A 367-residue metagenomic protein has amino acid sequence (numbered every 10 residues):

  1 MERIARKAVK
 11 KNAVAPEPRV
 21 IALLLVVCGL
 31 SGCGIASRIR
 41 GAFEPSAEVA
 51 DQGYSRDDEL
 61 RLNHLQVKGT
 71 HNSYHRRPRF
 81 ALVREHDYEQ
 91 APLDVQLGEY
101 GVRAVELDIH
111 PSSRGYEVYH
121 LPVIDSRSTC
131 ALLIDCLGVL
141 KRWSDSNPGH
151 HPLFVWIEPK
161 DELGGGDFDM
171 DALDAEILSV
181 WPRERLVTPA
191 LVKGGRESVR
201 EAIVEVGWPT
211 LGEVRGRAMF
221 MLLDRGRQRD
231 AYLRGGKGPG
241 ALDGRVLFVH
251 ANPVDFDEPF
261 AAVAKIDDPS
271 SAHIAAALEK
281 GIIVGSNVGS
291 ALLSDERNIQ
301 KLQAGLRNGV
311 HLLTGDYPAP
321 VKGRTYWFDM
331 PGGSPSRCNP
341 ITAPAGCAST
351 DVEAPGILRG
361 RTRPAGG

Functional and structural regions predicted by a protein language model:
M1-E2, V14, A354-G356: Coiled-coil-like amphipathic alpha-helices with heptad-repeat character
K10-I21: Bacterial N-terminal signal peptides that target proteins for export
I21-V27: Sec-dependent N-terminal signal peptides
S31-G32: C-terminal motif of bacterial Sec signal peptides marking the signal peptidase cleavage site
I35-G367: Catalytic cores of phosphodiester-bond hydrolases, prominently lipid phosphodiesterases
